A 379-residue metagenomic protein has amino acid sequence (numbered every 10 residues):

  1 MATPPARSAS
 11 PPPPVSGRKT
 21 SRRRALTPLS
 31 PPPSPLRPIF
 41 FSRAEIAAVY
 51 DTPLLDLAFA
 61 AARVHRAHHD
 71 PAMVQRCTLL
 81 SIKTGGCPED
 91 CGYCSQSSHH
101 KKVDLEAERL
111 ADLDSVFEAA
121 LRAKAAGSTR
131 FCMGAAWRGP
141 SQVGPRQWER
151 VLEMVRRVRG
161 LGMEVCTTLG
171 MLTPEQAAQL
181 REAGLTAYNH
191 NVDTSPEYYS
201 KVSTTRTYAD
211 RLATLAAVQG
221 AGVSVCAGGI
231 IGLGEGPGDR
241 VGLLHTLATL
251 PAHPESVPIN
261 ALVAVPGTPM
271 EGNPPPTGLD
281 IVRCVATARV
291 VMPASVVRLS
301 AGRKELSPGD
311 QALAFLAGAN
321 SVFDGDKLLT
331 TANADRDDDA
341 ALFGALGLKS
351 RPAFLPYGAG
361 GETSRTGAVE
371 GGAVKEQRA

Functional and structural regions predicted by a protein language model:
A2, C87, C91, C132 (+4 more regions): Functionally engaged cysteine thiol sites
A2-S10, R18-M73, A248-A379: Auxiliary Fe-S-binding modules of radical SAM enzymes
A44, V74-T78, S97-L105: Glycine-/proline-rich flexible loop or hinge segments
V74-L79, F131-M133, V165-T167, Y188-H190 (+4 more regions): Hydrophobic faces of well-ordered beta-strands that scaffold small-molecule active sites in alpha/beta enzyme cores
L80, L169, T207, G229-G232 (+4 more regions): Glycine- and other small-residue-rich loops at beta-strand/loop junctions that grip anionic moieties
L80-S98: Local cysteine-cluster metal-coordination motifs and their immediate loop/turn environment, predominantly Fe-S cluster
S98-G228, L233-T249: Conserved Radical SAM active-site core
